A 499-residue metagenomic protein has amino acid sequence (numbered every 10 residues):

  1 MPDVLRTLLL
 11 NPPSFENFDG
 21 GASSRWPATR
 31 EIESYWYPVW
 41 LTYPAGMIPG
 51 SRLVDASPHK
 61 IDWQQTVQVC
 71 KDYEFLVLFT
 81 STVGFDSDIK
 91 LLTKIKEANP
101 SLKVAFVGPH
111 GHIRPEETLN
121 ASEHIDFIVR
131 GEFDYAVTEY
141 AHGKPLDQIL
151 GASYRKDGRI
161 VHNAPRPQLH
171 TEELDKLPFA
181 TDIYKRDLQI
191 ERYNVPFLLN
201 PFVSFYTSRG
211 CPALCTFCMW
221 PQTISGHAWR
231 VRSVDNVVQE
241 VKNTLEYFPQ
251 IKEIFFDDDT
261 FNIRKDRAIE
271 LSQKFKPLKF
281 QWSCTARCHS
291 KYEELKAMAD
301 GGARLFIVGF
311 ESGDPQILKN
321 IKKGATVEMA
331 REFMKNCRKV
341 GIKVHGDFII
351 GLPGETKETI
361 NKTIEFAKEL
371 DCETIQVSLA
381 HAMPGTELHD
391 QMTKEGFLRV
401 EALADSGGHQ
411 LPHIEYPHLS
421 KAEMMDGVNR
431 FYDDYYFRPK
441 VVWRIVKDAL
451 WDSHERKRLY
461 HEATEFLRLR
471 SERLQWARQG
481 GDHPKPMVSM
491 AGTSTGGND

Functional and structural regions predicted by a protein language model:
M1-L9, R30, G50, E74-F75 (+3 more regions): Radical SAM enzyme core and accessory elements
V4-S34: Short glycine-rich His-centered loop
L10-P12, A56, S81, P109 (+3 more regions): Cofactor-binding loop segments of dinucleotide-utilizing enzymes, especially the Rossmann-like FAD- and NAD(P)+-binding
W40, P44-T171, L379-G385: Glycine-rich beta-alpha loop elements in corrinoid/cobalamin-binding modules across cobalamin-dependent enzymes
F75-V77, K103-A105, L245-D257, K279-C288 (+7 more regions): Conserved C-terminal portion of the radical SAM core fold that forms the substrate/S-adenosylmethionine-binding
K156, P167-D187, L388-H409: Mobile, glycine-enriched helix-loop/loop "lid" segments at the mouths of ligand-binding/catalytic clefts that gate
E172, F179-H345, L352, K357 (+1 more regions): Radical SAM [4Fe-4S] cluster-binding motif and immediate context
